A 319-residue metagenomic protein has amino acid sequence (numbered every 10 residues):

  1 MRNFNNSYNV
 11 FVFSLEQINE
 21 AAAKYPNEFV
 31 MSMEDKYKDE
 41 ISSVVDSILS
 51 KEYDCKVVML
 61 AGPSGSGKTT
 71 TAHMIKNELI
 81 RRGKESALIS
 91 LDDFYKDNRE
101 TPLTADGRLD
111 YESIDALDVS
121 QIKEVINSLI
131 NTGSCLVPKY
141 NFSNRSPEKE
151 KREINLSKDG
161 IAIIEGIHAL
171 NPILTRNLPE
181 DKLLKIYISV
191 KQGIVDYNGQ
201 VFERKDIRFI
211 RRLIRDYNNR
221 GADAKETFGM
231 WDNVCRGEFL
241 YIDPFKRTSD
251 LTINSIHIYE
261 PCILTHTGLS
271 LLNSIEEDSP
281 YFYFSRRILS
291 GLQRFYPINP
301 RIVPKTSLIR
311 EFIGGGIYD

Functional and structural regions predicted by a protein language model:
M1-S43: Charged, amphipathic alpha-helical linker segments immediately N-terminal to NTP-binding catalytic cores
P26, M31, R176-D319: Conserved NTP phosphate-binding and transfer environment spanning the P-loop NTPase/kinase superfamily
D54, K123-D181, T227-F245, E260: Glycine-rich phosphate-binding loop used to anchor ATP phosphates in small-molecule kinases, encompassing both
V58-L60: Hydrophobic anchor at the beta1->P-loop junction of P-loop NTPases
K68: Conserved lysine of the Walker
T71-I75, S90: Hydrophobic positions on the alpha1 helix immediately C-terminal to the Walker A/P-loop
N77-A87: Post-Walker A helix-loop "phosphate-sensing" segment adjacent to the P-loop in P-loop NTPases
A87-I89, K96-R145: Conserved nucleotide-sensing/catalytic segment adjacent to the nucleotide-binding pocket in NTP-handling enzymes
